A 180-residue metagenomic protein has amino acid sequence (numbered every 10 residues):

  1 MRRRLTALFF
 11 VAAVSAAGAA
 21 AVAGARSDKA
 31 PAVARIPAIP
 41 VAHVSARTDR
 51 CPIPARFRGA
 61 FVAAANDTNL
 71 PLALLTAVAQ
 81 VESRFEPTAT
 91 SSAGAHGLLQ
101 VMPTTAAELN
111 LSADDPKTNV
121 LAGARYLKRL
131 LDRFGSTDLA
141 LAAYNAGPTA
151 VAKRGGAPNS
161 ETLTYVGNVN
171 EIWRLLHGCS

Functional and structural regions predicted by a protein language model:
M1-T48, G59: An acidic, Gly/Ser/Thr/Pro-rich helix-cap/linker signature
A30-S180: Catalytic glycan-binding domains that act on GlcNAc-containing polysaccharides
